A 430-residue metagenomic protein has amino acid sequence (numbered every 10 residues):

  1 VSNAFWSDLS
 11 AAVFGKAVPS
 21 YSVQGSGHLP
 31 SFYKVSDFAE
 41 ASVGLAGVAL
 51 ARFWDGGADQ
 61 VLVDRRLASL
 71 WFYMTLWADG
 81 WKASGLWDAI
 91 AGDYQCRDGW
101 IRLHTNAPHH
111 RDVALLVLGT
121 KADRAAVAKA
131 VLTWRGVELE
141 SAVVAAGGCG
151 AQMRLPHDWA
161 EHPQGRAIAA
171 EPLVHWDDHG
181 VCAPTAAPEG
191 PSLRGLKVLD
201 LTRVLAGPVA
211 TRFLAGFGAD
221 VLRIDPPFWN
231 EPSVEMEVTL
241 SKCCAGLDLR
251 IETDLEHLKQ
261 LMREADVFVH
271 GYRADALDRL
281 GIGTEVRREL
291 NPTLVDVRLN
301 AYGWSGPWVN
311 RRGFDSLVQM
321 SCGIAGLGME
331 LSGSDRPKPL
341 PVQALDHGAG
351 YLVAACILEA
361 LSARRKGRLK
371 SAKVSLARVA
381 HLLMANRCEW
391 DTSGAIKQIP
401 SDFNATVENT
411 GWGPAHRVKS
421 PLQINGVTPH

Functional and structural regions predicted by a protein language model:
V1-F228, L255, K259-E264, R287-G303 (+3 more regions): Acyl-CoA thioester-binding alpha/beta core of soluble enzymes
L199, C243-E289: A structured beta-alpha segment of the ubiquitous adenosine-cofactor-binding alpha/beta core
R203, L249, R273-A274, N300-A301 (+1 more regions): Short glycine-/small-residue-rich Rossmann-like dinucleotide-binding loops
P208-V209, P232-S233, L249, K259 (+6 more regions): Domain-scale recognition of functional cores that engage charged ligands
G218, S241-K242, A265, F314: Short, well-ordered alpha-helix to beta-strand connector turns
A219, R223-L249, H257: Glycine-rich phosphate-binding loop and adjoining beta1-alpha1-beta2 segment of Rossmann-like nucleotide-binding folds
R279-G326: Rossmann-fold NAD(P)-binding glycine/threonine-rich loop
